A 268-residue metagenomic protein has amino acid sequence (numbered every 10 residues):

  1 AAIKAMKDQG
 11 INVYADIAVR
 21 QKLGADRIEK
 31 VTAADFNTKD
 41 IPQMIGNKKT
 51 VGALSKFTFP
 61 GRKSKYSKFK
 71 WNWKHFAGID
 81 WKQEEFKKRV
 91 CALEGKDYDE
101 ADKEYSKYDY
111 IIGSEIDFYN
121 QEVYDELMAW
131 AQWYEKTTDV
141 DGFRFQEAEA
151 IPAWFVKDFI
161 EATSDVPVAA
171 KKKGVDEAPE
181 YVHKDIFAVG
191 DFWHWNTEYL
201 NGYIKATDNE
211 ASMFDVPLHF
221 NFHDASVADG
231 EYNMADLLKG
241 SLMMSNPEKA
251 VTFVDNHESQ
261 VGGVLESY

Functional and structural regions predicted by a protein language model:
A2-A5, I11, R20-Q21, K30-K65 (+3 more regions): Active-site-proximal helices and loops of the catalytic beta/alpha 8
Y14: Conserved two-metal-ion catalytic palm core of "right-hand" nucleic acid polymerases, unifying RNA-dependent RNA
D26: Active-site-proximal N-terminal segment of extracellular/periplasmic enzymes that hydrolyze or transfer
A34-L54, T58-G61, S67-H75, Q83-W133 (+2 more regions): Active-site-adjacent "subsite" loops/lids of carbohydrate-active enzymes
